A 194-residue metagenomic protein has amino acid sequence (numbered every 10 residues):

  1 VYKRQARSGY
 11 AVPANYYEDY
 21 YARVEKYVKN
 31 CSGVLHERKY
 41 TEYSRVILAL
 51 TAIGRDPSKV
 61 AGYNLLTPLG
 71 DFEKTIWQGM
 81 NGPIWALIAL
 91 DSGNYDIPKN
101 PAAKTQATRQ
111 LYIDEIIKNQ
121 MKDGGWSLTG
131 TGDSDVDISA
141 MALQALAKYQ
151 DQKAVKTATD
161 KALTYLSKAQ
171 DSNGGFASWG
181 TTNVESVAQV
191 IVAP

Functional and structural regions predicted by a protein language model:
V1-Y2, L69: Generic low-polarity alpha-helical segments
K3-V12, V34-S58, T75-R109, M121-D160 (+1 more regions): An alpha-helical repeat/solenoid feature that recognizes helix-turn-helix modules
P13-Y27, K59-E73, N100-R109: Alpha-helical repeat scaffolds
V28-V34: Surface-exposed loop and membrane-interface regions of Gram-negative outer-membrane beta-barrel proteins
I113: Extended substrate/cofactor- or partner-recognition/assembly subdomains adjacent to catalytic sites in enzymes
